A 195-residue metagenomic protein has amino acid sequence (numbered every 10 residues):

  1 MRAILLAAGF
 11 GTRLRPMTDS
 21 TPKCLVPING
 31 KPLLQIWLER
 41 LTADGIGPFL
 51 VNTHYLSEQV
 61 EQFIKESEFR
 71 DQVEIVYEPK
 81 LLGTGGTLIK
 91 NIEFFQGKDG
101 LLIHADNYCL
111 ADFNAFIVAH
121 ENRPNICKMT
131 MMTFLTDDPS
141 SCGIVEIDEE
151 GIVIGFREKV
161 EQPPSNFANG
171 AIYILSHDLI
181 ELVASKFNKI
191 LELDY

Functional and structural regions predicted by a protein language model:
M1-T18, L25: N-proximal low-complexity "stem/linker" segments adjacent to membrane-targeting elements
R2-L5, P27, K31-H104, Y108 (+2 more regions): Conserved N-terminal catalytic core of the sugar/cofactor nucleotidyltransferase
G9, D106, L135: Active-site glycine-centered loops adjacent to acidic/histidine catalytic or metal-binding residues that shape
P16, K80, F134-T136, Q162-S165: Short Gly/Pro-enriched turn/cap motifs at secondary-structure boundaries
L25, V145-I147: A structural signal for short hydrophobic beta-strand segments in well-ordered beta-sheet cores
L101, Y108, N114-R123, D137-P139 (+1 more regions): Catalytic-core segments of class I nucleotidyltransferases/pyrophosphorylases that form NMP-activated intermediates
P124-F134: A short, conserved acidic/glycine-rich loop-to-beta-strand motif that forms the donor nucleotide-sugar/metal
